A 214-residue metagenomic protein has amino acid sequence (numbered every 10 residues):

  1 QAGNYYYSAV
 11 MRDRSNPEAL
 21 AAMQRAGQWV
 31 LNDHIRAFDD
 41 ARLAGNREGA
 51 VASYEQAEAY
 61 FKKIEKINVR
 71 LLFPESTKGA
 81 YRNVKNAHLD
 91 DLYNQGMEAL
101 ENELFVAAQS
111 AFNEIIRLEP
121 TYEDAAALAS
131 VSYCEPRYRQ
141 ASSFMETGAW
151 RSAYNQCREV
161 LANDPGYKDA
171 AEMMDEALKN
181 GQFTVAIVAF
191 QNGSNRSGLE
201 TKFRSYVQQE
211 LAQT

Functional and structural regions predicted by a protein language model:
Q1, Q24, L31, I35-D39 (+5 more regions): Conserved small-residue packing positions in alpha-helical repeats and bundles
S8-M11, D40, A59, K66 (+2 more regions): Conserved structural position within tetratricopeptide repeats
D13, L20, A44-R47, M97-N102 (+4 more regions): A structural "domain/chain start" motif
R14-N16, I64, L71, T121-Y122 (+1 more regions): Residue-level recognition of tetratricopeptide repeat
E18-A19, I67, P74-T77, D124-A125 (+1 more regions): TPR alpha-solenoid repeat register
